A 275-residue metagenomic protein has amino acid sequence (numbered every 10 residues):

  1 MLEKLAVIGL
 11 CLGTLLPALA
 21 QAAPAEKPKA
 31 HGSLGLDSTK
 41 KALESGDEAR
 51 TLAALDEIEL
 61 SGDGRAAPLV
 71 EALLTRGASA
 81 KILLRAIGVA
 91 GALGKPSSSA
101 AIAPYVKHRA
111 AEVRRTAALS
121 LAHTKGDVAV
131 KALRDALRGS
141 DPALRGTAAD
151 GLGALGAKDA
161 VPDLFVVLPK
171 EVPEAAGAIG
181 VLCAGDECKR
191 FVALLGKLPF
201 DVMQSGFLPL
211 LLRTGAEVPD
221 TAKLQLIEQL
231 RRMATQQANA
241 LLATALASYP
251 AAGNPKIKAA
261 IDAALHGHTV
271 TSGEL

Functional and structural regions predicted by a protein language model:
M1-K4: Positively charged n-region of N-terminal signal peptides that target proteins for export
A6-P17: Bacterial N-terminal signal peptides
A23-H31, K41, A49-D63, A72-L73 (+12 more regions): Structural detector for internal amphipathic alpha-helices that build alpha-solenoid repeat scaffolds
L36-D37: Immediate post-signal-peptide N-terminus of mature secreted/exported proteins
